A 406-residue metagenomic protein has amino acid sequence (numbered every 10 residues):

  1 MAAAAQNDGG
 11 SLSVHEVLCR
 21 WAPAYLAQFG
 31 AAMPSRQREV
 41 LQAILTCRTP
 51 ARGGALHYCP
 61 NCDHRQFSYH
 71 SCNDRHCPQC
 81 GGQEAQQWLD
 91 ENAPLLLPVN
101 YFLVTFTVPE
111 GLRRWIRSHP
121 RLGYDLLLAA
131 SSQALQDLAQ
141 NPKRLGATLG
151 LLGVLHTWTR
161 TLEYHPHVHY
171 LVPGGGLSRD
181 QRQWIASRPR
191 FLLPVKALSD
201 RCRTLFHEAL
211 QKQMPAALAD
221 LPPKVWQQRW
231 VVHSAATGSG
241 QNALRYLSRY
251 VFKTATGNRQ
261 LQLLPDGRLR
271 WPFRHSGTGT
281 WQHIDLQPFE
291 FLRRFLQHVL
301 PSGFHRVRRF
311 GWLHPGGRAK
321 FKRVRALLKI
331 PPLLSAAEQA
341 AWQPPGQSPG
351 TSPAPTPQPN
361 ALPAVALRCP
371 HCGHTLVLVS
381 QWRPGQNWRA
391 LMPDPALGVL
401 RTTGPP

Functional and structural regions predicted by a protein language model:
M1-P406: Beta->alpha loop/short-helix hinge microenvironment recognizer with preference for catalytic Tyr/His contexts
